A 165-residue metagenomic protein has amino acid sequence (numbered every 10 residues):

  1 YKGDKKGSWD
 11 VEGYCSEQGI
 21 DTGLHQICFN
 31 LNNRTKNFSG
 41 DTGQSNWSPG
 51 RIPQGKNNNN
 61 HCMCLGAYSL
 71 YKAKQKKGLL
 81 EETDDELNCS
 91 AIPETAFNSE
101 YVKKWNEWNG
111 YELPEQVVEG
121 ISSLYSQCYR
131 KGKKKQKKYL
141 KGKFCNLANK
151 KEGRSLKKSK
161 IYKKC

Functional and structural regions predicted by a protein language model:
Y1-N33: Extended boundary segments
N33, N37-P49: Short, structured beta-strand/loop micro-motifs enriched in basic residues and often containing a Trp
P49-G55: Short, surface-exposed secondary-structure edge patches
S69-E100: Short, compositionally biased
I92-N149, G153-K157, Y162: Glycine- and charge-enriched low-complexity intrinsically disordered segments
